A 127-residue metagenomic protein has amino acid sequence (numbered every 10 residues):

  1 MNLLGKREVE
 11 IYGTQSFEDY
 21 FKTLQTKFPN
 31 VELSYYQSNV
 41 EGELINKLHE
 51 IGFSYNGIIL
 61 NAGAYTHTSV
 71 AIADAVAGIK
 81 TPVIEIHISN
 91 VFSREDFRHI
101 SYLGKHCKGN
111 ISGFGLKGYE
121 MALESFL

Functional and structural regions predicted by a protein language model:
M1, G63-T66, S89-V91: Short glycine-rich anion-binding loops that position phosphate/pyrophosphate groups of nucleotides and phosphorylated
M1-V9: Short glycine-rich His-centered loop
V9-K27: Short catalytic helix/loop segments, enriched in acidic residues and glycine and frequently bearing histidine
S34-G42: Short beta->alpha junction loops
S34-Y35, I84, S93-L127: Short, glycine-/small-residue-rich phosphate/pyrophosphate-handling segment
E43-K47: Short acidic active-site motifs
I51-I58: Short acidic/histidine-rich motifs immediately flanking catalytic phosphotransfer sites in two-component signaling
S69-K80: Short Gly/Thr/Asp-enriched flexible loops that form oxyanion-binding sites at enzyme active sites
